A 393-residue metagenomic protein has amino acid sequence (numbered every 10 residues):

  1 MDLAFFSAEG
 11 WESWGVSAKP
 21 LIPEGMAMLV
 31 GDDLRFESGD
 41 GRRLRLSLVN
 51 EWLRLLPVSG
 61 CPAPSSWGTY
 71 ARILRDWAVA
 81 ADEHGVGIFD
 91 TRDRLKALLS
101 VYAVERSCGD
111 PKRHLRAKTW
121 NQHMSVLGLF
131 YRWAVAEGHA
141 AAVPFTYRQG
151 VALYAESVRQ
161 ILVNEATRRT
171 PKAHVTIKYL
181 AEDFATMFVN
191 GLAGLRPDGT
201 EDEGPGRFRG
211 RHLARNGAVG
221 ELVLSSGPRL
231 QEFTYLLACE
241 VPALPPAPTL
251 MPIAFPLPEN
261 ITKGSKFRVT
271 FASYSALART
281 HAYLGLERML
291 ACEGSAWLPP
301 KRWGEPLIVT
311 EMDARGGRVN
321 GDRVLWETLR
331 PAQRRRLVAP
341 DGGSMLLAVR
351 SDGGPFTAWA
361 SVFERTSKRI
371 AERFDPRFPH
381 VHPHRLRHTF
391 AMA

Functional and structural regions predicted by a protein language model:
M1-A140, S157, A173, I308-E311 (+1 more regions): Charge-rich, intrinsically disordered N-terminal extensions that act as flexible nucleic-acid engagement or regulatory
P64-G68, R72-L98, V135-T146, L213 (+4 more regions): Extended intrinsically disordered, low-complexity coil regions enriched in Ser, Thr, Gly, Ala and often Pro
Y70, L127, V219-G220, G227 (+1 more regions): Alpha-helix N-cap/helix-start motif at helix boundaries, enriched for small hydrophobics
A140-D198, I261-T262, S351-G354: Flexible interdomain linker/hinge and immediately adjacent N-terminus of the catalytic tyrosine-recombinase domain
N190-L230: Basic, Lys/Arg- and aromatic-enriched nucleic-acid-binding interface segment
G206, E364-A393: Short, basic (Lys/Arg/His-rich) helix/loop patches that form interaction surfaces in the mid-to-C-terminal regions
H212-G217, A360, H384-H388: Short, leucine-enriched amphipathic alpha-helices that occur as contiguous helical runs
Y235-L337: Conserved tyrosine-mediated DNA breakage-rejoining catalytic core shared by Y-recombinases
